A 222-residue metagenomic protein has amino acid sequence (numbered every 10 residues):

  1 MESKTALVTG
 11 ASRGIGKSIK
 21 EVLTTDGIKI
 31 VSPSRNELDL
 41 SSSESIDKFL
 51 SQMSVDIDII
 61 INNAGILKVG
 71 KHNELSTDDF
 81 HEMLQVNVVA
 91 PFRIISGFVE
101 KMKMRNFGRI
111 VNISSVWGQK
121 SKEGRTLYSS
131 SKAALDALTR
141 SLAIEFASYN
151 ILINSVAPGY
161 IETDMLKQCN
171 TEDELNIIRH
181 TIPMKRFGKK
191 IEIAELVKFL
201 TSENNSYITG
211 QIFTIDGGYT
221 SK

Functional and structural regions predicted by a protein language model:
S12, K20: N-terminal Rossmann NAD(P)H-binding glycine-rich loop of SDR-like oxidoreductase domains
K71-H72, D79-H81, L166, E174 (+1 more regions): Substrate-binding pocket helix/loop in short-chain dehydrogenase/reductase
N73, K120-T126, S148, K185 (+1 more regions): Active-site loop immediately N-terminal to the catalytic Tyr-X3-Lys motif of short-chain dehydrogenase/reductase
I95, S131, T139: Active-site helix of classical SDR
E100, I144-S148, S206: Alpha-helical segment proximal to the catalytic Tyr-Lys
F107, R186-I215, T220-S221: C-terminal substrate-recognition "lid" of short-chain dehydrogenase/reductases
S115: Residue(s) in the substrate-gating loop at a strand-loop-helix junction that position the organic substrate next
